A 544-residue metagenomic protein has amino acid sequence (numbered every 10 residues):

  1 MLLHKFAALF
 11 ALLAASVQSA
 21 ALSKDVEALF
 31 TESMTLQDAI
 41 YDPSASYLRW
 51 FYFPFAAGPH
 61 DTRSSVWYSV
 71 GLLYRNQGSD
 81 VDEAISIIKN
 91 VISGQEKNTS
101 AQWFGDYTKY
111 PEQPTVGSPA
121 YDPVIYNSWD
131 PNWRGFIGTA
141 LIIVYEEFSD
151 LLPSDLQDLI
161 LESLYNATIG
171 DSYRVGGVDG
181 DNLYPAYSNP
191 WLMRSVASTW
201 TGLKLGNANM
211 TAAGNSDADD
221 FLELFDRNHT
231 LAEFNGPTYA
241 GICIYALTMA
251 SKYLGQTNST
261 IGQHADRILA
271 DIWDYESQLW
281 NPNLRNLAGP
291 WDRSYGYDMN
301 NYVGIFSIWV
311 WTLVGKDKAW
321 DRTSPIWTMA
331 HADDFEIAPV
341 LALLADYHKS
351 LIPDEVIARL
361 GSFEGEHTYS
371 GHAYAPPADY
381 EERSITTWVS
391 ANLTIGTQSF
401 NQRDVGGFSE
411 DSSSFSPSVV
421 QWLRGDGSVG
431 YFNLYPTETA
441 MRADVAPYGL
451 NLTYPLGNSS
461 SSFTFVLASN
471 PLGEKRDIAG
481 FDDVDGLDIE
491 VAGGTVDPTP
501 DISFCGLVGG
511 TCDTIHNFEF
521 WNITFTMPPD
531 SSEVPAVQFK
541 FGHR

Functional and structural regions predicted by a protein language model:
M1-A21: Fungal secretory targeting signals
V17-D179, K316-R544: Ser/Thr/Asn(+Pro)-rich, low-complexity disordered segments
I143, D158-F363: Extracellular polysaccharide-recognition and catalytic grooves
